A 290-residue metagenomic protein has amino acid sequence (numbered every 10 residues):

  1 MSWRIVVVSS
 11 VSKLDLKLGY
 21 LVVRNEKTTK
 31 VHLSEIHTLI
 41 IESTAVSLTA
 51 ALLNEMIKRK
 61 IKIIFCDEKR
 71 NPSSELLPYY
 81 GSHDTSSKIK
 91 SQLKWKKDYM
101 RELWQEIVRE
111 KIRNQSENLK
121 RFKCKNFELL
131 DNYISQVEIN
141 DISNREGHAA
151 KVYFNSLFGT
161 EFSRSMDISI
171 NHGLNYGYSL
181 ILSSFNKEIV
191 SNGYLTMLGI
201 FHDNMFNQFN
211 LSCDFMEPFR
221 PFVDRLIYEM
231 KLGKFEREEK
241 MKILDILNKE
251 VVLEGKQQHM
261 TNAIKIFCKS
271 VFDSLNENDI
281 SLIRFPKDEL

Functional and structural regions predicted by a protein language model:
M1-L21: N-terminal basic/disordered segments at the start of proteins
W3, V11-S12, E26, K58 (+1 more regions): Active-site helix-to-loop segments that bind/position phosphate- or nucleotide-bearing substrates and donors across
G19, E26, T44: Surface loops and adjacent helix of pleckstrin homology
N25-T28, A50: A generic local structural motif
T28-I36: Phosphoinositide-binding peripheral membrane targeting modules
H32, T49, E236-K240: A diffuse structural propensity rather than consistent per-protein peaks
E35-D84: Glycine/small-residue-rich interface belts in oligomeric ring/scaffold proteins and their assembly partners
